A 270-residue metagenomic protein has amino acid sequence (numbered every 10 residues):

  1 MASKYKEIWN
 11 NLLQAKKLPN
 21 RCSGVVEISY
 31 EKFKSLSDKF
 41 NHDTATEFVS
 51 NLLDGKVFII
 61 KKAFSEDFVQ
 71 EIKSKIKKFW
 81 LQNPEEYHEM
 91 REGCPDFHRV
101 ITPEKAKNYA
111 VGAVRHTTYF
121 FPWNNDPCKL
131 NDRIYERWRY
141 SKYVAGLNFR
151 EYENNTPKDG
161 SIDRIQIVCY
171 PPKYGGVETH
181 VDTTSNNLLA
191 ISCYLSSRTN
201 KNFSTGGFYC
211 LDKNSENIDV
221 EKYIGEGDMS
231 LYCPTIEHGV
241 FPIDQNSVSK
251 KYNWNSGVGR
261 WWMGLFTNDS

Functional and structural regions predicted by a protein language model:
M1-G55: Fe(II)/2-oxoglutarate
F58-F64: Short amphipathic
F64, I101-R164: Signature of the catalytic double-stranded beta-helix
K77-E89: Cytochrome P450 catalytic domain signature, combining two hallmark sequence patches
H88-R115, V248-K251: Charged, glycine/proline-rich intrinsically disordered loops and linkers
C169-P172, T184-N202, F266-T267: Short, conserved beta-strand element in jelly-roll/cupin
V177-T183: Histidine-centered catalytic micro-motifs
R198-S270: Catalytic core of Fe(II)/2-oxoglutarate
